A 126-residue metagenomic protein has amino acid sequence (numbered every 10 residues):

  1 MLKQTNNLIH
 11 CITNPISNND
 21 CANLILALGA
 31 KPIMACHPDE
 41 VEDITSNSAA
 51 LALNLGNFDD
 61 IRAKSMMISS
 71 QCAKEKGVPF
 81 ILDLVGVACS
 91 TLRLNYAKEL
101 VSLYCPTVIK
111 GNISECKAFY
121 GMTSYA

Functional and structural regions predicted by a protein language model:
M1-M67, C72, P79: Small-residue (G/A/S/T)-rich helix-start motifs and N-terminal tracts that mark the onset
G56, V85-V87, S114: Active-site beta-loop-alpha junctions enriched in small/polar residues
I61-R62, C89-L92: Secondary-structure boundary/capping motif
I68-E75, N95, E99: Alpha-helical scaffolding segments of alpha/beta enzyme cores, especially the outer helices of TIM-barrel or partial
E75-G77, Y104: Helix C-cap/helix->beta junction micro-motif
P79-V85: Glycine-rich, acidic loop regions that bind phosphate or pyrophosphate groups
T91-A126: Conserved phosphate/ATP/ADP-binding segment of small-molecule kinases
